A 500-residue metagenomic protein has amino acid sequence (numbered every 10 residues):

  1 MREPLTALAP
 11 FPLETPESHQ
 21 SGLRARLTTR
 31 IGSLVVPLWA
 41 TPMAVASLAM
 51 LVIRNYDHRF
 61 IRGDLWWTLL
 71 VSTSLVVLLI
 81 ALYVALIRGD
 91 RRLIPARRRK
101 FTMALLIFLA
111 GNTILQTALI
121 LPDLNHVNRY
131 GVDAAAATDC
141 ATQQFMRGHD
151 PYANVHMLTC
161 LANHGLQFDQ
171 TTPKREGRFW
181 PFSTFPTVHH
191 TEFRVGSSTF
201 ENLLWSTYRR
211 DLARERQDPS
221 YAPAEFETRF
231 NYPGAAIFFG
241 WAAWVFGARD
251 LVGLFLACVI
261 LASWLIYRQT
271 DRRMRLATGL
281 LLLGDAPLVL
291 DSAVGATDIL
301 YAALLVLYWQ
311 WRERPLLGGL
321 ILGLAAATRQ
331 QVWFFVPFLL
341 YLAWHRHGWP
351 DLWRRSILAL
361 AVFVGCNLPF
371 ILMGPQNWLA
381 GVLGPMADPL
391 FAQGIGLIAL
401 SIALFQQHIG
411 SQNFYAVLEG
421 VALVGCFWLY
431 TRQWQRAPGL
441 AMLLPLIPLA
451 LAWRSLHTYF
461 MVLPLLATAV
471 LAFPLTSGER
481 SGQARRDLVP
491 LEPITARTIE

Functional and structural regions predicted by a protein language model:
R2-P4, A9-P16, G22-W309, A343-F460 (+3 more regions): Primarily membrane-embedded glycan-assembly and transfer machineries that use lipid-linked glycans
P4, R26, Q331, D487-L488 (+1 more regions): Small/flexible residues
P315: Membrane-embedded alpha-helical segments that form the functional core of polytopic membrane enzymes, especially those
G318-W344, G365, W453-Y459: Transmembrane helices and adjacent periplasmic/lumenal helix-loop junctions of polyprenol-phosphate-dependent
F473-E500: A juxtamembrane structural motif centered on a specific transmembrane helix
